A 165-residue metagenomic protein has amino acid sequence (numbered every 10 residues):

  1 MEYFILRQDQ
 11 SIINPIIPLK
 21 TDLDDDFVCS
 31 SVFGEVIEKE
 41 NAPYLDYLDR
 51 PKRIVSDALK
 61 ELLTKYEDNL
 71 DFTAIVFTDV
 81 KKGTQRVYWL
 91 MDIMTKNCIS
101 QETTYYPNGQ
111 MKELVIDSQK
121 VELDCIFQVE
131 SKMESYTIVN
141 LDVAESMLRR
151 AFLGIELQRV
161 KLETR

Functional and structural regions predicted by a protein language model:
M1-D26: Short, extreme N-terminal segment that most often corresponds to the first beta-strand
E2-Q8, M91-I93, F127: Short, hydrophobic/proline-enriched secondary-structure or compact coil segments at domain edges
D22-R50: N-terminal low-complexity, intrinsically disordered segments
V28, D46-Y47, D57-N69, I138-G154: Short alpha-helical interface patches
V36-L45, V80, D117-E130: Short, flexible, solvent-exposed loop/turn segments with mixed acidic/basic and small polar residues
N41-D92: Short, well-structured hydrophobic secondary-structure segments
Q85, I99-R165: Acidic, proline/glycine-rich low-complexity IDRs
T95-N97: Long, compositionally biased eukaryotic signaling regions
